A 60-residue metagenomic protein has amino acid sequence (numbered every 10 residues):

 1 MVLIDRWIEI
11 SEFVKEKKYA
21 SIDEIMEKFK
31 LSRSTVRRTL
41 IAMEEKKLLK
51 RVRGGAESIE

Functional and structural regions predicted by a protein language model:
V2-F29, R38-E60: HTH-adjacent hinge/linker in prokaryotic transcriptional regulators
T35: Residues in the helix-turn-helix
